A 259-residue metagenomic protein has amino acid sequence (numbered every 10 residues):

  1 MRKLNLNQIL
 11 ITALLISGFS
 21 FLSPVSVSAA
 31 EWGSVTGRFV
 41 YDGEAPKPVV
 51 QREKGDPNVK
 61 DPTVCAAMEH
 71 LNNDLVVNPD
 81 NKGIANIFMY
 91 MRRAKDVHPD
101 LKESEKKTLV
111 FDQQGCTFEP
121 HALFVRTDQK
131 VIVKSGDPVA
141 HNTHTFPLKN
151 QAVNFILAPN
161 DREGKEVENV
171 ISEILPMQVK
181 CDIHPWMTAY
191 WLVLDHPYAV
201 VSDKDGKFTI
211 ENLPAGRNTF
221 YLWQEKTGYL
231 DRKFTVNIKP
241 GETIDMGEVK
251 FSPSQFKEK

Functional and structural regions predicted by a protein language model:
M1-N7: N-terminal secretory signal peptides that target proteins for export/translocation
Q8-I9, V25-S26, Q129: Generic signature of intrinsically disordered, low-complexity, basic-rich segments and short cationic peptides
L10-P24: Bacterial N-terminal signal peptides
S28-K259: Extracytoplasmic copper-binding redox domains, predominantly the cupredoxin/blue-copper superfamily
